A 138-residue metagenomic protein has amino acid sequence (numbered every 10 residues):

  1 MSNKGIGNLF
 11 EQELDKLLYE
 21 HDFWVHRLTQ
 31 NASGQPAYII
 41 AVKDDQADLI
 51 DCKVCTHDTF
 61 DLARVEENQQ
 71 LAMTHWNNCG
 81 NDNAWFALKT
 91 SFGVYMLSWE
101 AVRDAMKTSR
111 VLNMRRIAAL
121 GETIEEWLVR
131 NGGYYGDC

Functional and structural regions predicted by a protein language model:
M1-N31, V94: Acidic-basic catalytic patches of nuclease active cores, encompassing PD-(D/E)XK and other metal-cofactor nuclease
L28, L49-C52, A87: Short, conserved beta-strand edge motifs with alternating hydrophobic and charged residues
Q35: Beta-rich catalytic cores
I39-A41, D45-D58: Conserved catalytic cores of phosphodiester-cleaving nucleases, focusing on short active-site segments
C55-A72: Mg2+/Mn2+-dependent nuclease catalytic core
T74-D104: Nucleic-acid nuclease catalytic cores
W99-A118: Short, electropositive alpha-helical surface patch
N113-C138: Charged phosphate-binding loop/patch that engages nucleotide di/tri-phosphates or the phosphate backbone of nucleic
